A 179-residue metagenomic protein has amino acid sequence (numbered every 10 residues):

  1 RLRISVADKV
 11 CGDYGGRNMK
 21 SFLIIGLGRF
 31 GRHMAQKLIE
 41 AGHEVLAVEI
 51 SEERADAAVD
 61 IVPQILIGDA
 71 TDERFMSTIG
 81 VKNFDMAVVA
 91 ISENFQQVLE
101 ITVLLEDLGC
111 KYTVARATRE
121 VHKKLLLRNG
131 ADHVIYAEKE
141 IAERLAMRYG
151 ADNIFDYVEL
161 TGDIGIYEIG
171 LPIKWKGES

Functional and structural regions predicted by a protein language model:
A7-S179: Cytosolic regulatory regions of ion transport systems
